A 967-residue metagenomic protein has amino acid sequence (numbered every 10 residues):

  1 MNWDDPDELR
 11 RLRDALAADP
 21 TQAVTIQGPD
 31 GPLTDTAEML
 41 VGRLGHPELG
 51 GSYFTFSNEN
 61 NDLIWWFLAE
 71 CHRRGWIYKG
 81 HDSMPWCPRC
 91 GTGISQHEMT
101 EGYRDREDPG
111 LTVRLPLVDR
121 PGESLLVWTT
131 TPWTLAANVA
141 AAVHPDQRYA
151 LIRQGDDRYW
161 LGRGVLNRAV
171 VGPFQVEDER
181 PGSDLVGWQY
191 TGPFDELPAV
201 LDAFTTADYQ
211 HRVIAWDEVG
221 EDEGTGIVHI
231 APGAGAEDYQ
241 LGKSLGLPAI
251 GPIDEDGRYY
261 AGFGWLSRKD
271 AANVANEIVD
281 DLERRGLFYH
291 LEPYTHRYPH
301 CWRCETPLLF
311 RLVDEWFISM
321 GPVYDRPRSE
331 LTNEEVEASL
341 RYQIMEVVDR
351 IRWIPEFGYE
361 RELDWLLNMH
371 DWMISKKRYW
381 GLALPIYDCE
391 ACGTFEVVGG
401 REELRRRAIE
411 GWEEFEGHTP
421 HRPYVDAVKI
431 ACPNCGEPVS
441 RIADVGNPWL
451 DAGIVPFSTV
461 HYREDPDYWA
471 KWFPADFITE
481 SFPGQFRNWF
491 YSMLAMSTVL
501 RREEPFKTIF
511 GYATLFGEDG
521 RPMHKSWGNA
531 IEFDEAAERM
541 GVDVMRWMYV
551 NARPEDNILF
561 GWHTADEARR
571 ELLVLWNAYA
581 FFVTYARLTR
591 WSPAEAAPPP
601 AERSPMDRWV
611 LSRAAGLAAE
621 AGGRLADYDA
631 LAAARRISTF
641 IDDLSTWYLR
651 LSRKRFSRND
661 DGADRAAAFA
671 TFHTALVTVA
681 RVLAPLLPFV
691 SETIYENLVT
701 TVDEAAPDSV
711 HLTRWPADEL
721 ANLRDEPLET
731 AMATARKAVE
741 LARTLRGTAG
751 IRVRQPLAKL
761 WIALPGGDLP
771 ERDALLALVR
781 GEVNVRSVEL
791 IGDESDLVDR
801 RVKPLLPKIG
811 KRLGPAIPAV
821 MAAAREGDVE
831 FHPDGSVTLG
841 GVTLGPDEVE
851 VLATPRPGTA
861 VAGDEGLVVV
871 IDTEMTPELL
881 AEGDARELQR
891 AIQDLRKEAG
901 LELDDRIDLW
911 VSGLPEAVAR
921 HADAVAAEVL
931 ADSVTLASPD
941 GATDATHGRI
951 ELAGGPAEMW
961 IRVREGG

Functional and structural regions predicted by a protein language model:
M1-A136, G187, E218, D222-E402 (+8 more regions): Residue patterns forming the tRNA-binding/recognition surfaces of aminoacyl-tRNA synthetases and related DALR
H72-M99, Y103-R104, A169-P173, D184-L185 (+5 more regions): Amphipathic alpha-helical
L125-T129, T134-L135, A140-V143, I152 (+14 more regions): Short hydrophobic-aromatic micro-motifs
A137-V139, V143-D254, E283, E335-R341 (+1 more regions): Catalytic alpha/beta core of large soluble enzyme barrels
K243-G246, S458, T498-R501: Alpha-helix C-terminal capping segments
L367-L450, I454-P456, Y462, L500-E538 (+3 more regions): Feature 926 captures the class I aminoacyl-tRNA synthetase adenylation module centered on the KMSKS loop
W472-G484: A short glycine/serine-rich beta->alpha loop
F490-V499: Short Ser/Thr-interspersed hydrophobic loop/turn segments at strand-loop and sheet-helix junctions that line or gate
